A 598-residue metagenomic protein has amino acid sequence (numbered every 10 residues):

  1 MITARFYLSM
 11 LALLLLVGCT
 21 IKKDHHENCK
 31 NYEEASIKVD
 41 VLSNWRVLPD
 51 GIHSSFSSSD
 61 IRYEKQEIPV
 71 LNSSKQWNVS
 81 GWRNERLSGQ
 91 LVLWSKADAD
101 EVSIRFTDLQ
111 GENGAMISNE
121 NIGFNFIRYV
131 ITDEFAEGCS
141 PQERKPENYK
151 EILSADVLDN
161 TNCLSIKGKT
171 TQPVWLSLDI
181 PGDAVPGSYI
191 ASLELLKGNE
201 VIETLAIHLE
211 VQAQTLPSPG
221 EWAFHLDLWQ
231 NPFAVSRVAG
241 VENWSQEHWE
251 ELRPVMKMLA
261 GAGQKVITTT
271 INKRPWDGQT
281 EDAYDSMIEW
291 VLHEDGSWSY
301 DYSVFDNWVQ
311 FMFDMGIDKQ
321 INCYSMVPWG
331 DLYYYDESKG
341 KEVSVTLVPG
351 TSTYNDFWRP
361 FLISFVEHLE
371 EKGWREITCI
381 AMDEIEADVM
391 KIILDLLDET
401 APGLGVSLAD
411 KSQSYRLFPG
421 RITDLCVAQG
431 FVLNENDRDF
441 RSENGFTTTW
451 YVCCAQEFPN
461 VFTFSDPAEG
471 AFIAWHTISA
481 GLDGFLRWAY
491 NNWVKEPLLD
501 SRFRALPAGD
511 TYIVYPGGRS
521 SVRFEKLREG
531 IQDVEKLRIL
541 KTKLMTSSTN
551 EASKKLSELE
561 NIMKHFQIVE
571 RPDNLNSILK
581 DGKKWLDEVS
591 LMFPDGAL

Functional and structural regions predicted by a protein language model:
M1-L8: Bacterial N-terminal signal peptides that target proteins for export
S9-L16: Bacterial N-terminal signal peptides
C19-D277, L579-L598: Mature N-terminal, pre-catalytic/accessory segment of carbohydrate-active enzymes
L178-D179, I190-K197, E203-T400, K411-P419 (+1 more regions): Aromatic-lined carbohydrate-binding surfaces of glycoside hydrolases
L332-Y335, T346-G350, Y354, W358-I392 (+3 more regions): Catalytic domains of carbohydrate-active enzymes that cleave complex glycans
L404-V432: Aromatic- and acid-rich polysaccharide-binding/catalytic face of secreted or lumenal carbohydrate-active enzymes
E443-A471: Active-site clefts of carbohydrate-active enzymes
D466-T511: Substrate-binding cleft of secreted/luminal carbohydrate-active enzymes
